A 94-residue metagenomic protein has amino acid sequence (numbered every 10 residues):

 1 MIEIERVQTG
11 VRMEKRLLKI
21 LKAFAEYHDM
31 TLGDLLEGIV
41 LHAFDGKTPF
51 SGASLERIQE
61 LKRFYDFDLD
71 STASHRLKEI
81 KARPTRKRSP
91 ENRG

Functional and structural regions predicted by a protein language model:
M1-K15, K22-A25, R63-T72, E79-G94: Short Lys/Arg-rich basic patches
V7, G46-K47, E60-L61: Bulky hydrophobic/aromatic packing residues
L17, L21, L32-L35: Generic leucine side-chain signal with a strong bias for well-ordered alpha-helical environments
I20, V40, E60-R63: A general marker of short, structured functional hotspots
L21-K22, F44: Activation segment
H28-L55: Short, basic amphipathic alpha-helical segments that act as recognition/interaction helices in nucleic-acid-binding
S51-L69: Short interaction-prone segments
